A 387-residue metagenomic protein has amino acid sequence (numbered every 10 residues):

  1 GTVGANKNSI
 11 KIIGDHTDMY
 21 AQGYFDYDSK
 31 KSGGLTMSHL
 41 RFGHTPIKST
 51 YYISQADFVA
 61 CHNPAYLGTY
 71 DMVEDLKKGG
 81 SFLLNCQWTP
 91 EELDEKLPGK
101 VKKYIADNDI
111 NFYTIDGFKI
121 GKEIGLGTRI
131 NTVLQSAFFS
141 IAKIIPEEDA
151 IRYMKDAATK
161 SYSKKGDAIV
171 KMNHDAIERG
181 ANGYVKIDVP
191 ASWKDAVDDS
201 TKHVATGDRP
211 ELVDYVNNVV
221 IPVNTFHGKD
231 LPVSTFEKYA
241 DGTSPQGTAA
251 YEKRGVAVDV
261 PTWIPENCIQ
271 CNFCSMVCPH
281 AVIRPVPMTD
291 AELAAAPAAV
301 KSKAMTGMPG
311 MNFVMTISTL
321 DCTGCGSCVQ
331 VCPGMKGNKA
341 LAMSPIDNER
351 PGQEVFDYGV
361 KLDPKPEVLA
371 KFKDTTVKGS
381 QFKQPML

Functional and structural regions predicted by a protein language model:
T2-P222, E292-A298: Active-site cofactor/cluster-binding pocket
A150, S163-T316, D321, V329-L387: Ferredoxin-type iron-sulfur electron-transfer modules and their immediate structural context
C325: Active-site substrate-binding loop specific to GH73 endo-beta-N-acetylglucosaminidase modules in bacterial autolysins
